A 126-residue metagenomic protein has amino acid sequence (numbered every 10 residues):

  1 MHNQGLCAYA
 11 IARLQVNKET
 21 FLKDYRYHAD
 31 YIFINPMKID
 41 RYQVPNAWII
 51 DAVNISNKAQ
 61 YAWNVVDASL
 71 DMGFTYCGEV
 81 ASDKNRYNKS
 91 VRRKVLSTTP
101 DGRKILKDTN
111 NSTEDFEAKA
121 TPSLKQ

Functional and structural regions predicted by a protein language model:
M1-Q126: Intrinsically disordered, low-complexity linkers and terminal tails enriched in Ser/Thr/Pro/Gly with interspersed basic
